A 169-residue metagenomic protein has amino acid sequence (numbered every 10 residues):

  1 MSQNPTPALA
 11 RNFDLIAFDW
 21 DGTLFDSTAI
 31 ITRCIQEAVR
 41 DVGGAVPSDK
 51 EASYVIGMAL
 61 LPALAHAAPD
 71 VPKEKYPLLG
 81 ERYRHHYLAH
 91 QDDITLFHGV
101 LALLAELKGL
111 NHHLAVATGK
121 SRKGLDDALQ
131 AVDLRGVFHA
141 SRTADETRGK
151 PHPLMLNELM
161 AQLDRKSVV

Functional and structural regions predicted by a protein language model:
S2-Y54, D70: Active-site neighborhood of HAD-like aspartate-dependent phosphohydrolases
N12, L88-V116, R122-D127, P153: Short, acidic loop-to-helix structural element flanking the phosphoryl-transfer center in phosphate-processing enzymes
F13, F18-W20, Y83, F138 (+2 more regions): Conserved hydrophobic/aromatic "anchor" residues that stabilize well-ordered secondary structure elements
C34, S48-E51, A59, A63 (+5 more regions): Hydrophobic alpha-helical segments typical of transmembrane helices and their membrane-interface/capping positions
R40-V46, V71-E74, G109-L110, V132-V137 (+1 more regions): Short helix-capping segments at alpha-helix termini
V55, A59, H98-G99, K120 (+2 more regions): Short beta->alpha linker loops
I56-L88, H98-L101, A105-K108: A metal-dependent, Asp-based hydrolase signature
S121-S167: Substrate-recognition "cap/lid" segment bordering the active-site pocket of phosphatases
